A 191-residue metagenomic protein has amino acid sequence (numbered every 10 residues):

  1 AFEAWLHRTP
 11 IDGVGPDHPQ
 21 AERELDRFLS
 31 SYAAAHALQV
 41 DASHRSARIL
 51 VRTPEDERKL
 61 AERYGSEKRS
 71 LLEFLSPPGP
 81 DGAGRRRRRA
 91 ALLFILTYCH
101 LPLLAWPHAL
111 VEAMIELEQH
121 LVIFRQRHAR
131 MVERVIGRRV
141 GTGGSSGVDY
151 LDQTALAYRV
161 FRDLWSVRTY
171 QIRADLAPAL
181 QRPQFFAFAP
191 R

Functional and structural regions predicted by a protein language model:
A1-T9: Internal, conserved structured core segments that host functional sites
R8-D12, P16-R191: C-terminal accessory extensions/subdomains outside the catalytic/core fold
